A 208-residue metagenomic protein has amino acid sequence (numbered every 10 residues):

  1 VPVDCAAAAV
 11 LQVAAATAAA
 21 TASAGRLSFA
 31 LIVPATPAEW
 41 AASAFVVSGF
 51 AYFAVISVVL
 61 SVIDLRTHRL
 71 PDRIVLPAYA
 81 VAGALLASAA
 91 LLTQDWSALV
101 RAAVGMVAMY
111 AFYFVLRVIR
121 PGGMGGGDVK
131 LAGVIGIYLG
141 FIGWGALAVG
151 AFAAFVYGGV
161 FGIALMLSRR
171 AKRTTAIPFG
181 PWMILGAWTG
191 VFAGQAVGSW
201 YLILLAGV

Functional and structural regions predicted by a protein language model:
V1-W40, W200-V208: Short, strongly hydrophobic alpha-helical membrane anchors
Q12, A22-L92: Intramembrane alpha-helical segments
V58, G83-A84, L116, A164 (+1 more regions): Hydrophobic residues within the alpha-helical transmembrane core of Major Facilitator Superfamily
L60-I63, T67-G159, S199-V208: Functional transmembrane core segments of multi-pass inner-membrane proteins
V156-S168: Transmembrane alpha-helical segments of integral membrane proteins
M166-T189, Y201: Interfacial loop-to-transmembrane junctions
A193-A196: Transmembrane helix exit motif
